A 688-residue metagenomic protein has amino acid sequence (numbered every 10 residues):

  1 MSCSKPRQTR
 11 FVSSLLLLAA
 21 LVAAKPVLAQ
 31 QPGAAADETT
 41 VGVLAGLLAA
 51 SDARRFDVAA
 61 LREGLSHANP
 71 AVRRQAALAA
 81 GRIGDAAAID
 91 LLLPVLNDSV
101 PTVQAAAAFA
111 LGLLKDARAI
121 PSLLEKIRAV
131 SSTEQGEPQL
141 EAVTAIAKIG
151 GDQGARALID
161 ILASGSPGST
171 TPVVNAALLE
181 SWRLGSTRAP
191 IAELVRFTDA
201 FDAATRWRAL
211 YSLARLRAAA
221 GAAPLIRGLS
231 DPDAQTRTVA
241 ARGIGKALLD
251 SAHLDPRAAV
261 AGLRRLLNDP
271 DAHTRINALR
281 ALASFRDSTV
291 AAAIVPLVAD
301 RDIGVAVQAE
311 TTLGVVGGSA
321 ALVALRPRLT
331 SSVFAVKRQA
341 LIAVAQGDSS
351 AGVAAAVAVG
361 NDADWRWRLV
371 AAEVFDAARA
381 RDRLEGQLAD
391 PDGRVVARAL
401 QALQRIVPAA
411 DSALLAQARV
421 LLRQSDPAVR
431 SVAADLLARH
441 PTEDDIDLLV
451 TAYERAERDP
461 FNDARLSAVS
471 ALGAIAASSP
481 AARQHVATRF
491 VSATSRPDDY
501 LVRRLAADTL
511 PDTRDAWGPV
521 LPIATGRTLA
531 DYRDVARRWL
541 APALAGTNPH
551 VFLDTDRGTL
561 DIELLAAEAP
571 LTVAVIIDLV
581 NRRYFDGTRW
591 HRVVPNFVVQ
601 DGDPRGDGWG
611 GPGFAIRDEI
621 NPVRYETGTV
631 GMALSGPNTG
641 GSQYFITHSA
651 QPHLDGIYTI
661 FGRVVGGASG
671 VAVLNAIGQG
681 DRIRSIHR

Functional and structural regions predicted by a protein language model:
S13-A23: Bacterial N-terminal signal peptides
A29-L78, R82: N-terminal leader/linker segments that initiate helical-solenoid repeat arrays
D37, R55, P70-A71, A86 (+15 more regions): Alpha-helix N-cap/helix-start positions at coil->helix boundaries
E38-L44, R74, A105, G136-L140 (+16 more regions): Alpha-solenoid HEAT/ARM repeat scaffold
L48, G81, G112, A147 (+11 more regions): Structural signature of alpha-helical solenoid repeat scaffolds
A53-G64, D85-N97, D116-V130, G151-G165 (+11 more regions): Amphipathic alpha-helical scaffolding segments comprising HEAT/armadillo-like alpha-solenoid repeats
L78, F109, T144, D160 (+11 more regions): Residue-level signature of alpha-solenoid helical repeat scaffolds
D426, D444-R688: Cyclophilin-like peptidyl-prolyl cis-trans isomerases
